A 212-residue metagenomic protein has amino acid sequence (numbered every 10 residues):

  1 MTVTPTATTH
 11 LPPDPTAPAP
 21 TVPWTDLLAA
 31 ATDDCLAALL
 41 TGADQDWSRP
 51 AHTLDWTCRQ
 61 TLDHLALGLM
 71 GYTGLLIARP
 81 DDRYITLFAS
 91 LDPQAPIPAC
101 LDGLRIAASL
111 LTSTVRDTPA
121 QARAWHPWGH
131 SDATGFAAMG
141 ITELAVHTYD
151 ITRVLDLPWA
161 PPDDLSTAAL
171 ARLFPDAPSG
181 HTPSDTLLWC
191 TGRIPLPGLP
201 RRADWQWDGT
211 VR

Functional and structural regions predicted by a protein language model:
T2-L27, A31-D34, T41-L54, G74-F88 (+2 more regions): Structured surface interface patches that mediate subunit assembly and partner/cofactor docking
T61: Extended, alpha-helix-rich binding/interface surfaces that flank or overlap catalytic cores and mediate recognition
A66-T73: An amphipathic alpha-helix adjacent to DNA-recognition modules
